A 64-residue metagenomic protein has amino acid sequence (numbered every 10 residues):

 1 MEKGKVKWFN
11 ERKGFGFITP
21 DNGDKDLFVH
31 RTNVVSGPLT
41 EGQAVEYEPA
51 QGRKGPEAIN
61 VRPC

Functional and structural regions predicted by a protein language model:
M1-W8: Structural detector for short beta-strands of small beta-barrel domains
K3, D26-F28, A44: Well-ordered beta-strand positions in beta-sheet-rich domains
K13-I18: Short aromatic-glycine-enriched beta-strand elements
K25-G37: Beta-strand/loop nucleic-acid-binding surfaces
V34-E46: Short nucleic-acid-contacting surface segments enriched for D/E, G, S/T with interspersed K/R
A50-C64: OB-fold/S1-family single-stranded nucleic acid-binding modules
